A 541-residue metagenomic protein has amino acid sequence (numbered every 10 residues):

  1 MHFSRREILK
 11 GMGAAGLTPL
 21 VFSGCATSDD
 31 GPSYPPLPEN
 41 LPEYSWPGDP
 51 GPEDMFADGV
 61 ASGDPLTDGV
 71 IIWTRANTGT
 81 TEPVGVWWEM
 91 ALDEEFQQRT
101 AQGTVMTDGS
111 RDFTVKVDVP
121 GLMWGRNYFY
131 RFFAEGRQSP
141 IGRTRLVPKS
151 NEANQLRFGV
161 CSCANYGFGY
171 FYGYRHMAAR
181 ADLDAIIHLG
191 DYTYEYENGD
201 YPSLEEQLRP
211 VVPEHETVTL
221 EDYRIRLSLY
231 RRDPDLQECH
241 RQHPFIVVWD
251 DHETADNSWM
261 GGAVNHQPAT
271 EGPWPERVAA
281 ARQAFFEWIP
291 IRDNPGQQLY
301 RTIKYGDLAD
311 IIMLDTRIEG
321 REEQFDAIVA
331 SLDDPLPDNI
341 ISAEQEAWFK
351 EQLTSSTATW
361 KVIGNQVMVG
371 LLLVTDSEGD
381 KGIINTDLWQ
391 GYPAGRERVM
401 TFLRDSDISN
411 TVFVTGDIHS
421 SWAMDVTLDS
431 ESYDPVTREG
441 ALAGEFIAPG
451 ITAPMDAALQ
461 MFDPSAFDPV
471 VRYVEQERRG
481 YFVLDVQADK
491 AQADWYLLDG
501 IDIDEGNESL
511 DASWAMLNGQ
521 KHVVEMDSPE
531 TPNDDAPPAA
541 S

Functional and structural regions predicted by a protein language model:
R5, L9-M12, T18-L20, T27-S541: Metal-dependent phosphoester/phosphodiester hydrolase catalytic core
